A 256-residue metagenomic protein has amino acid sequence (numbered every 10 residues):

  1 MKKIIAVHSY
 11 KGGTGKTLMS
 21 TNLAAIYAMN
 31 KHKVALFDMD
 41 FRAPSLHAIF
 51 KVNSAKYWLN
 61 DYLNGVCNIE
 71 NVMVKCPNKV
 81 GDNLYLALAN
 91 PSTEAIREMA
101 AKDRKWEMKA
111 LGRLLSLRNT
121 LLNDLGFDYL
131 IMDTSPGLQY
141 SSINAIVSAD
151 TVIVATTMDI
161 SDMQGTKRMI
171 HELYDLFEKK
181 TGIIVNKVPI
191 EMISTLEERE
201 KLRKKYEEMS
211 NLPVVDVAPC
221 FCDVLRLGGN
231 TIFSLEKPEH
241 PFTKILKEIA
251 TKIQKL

Functional and structural regions predicted by a protein language model:
I4-E70, D128-Y129: Walker A/P-loop NTP-binding active-site region of P-loop NTPases, recognizing the glycine-rich GxxxxGKT/S
Y10, T157, G182-L196, V217-V224: G-domain G4 guanine-recognition motif of GTPases
F41-L122, L227-G229: P-loop/Walker-type NTP enzyme "switch/lid" segment
F41-R42, P91-E94, G137, D159-S161 (+2 more regions): Conserved nucleotide-binding/hydrolysis micro-motifs of P-loop NTPases
Q139-I160: Inter-motif core of Ras-like GTPase G domains
T166-F177: Conserved C-terminal guanine-recognition region of P-loop GTPase G domains, centered on the G4
K187-P189, R203-S234: Beta-strand-loop-alpha "switch" segments that mediate conformational coupling across diverse proteins
I193-L196, P219-K252: Conserved GTP-binding G-domain of TRAFAC-class P-loop NTPases and closely related GTPase folds
